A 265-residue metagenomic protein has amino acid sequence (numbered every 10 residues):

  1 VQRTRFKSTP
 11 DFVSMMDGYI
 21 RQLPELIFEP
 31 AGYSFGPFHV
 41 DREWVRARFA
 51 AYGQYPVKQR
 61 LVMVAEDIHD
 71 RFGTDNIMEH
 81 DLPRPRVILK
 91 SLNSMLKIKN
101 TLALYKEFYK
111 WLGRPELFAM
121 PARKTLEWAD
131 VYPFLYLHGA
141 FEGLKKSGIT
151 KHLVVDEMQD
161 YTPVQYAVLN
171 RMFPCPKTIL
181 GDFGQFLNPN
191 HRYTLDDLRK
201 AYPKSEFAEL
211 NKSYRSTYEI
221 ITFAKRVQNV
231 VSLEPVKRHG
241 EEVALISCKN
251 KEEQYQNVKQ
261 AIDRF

Functional and structural regions predicted by a protein language model:
V1, E116-F118, G139-H152, Q159-F265: Conserved helicase motor core of SF1/SF2 NTP-dependent helicases
V1-L153, Q159-V168: Alpha-helical nucleic-acid-binding subdomain of P-loop helicases immediately C-terminal to the Walker A/P-loop
